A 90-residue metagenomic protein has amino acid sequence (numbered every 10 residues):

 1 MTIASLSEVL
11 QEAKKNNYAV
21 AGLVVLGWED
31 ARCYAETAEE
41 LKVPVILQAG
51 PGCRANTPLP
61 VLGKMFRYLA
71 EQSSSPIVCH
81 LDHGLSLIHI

Functional and structural regions predicted by a protein language model:
M1-V20: N-terminal amphipathic alpha-helix/helix-capping segment at the start of soluble metabolic enzymes
T2-I3, V24-W28: N-terminal basic/disordered segments at the start of proteins
L6-S7, W28-S74: Glycine-rich, positively charged N-terminal anion/phosphate-binding segment
A19-V24, V45-Q48, I77-H83: Hydrophobic faces of well-ordered beta-strands that scaffold small-molecule active sites in alpha/beta enzyme cores
R54, L85-S86: Glycine-/small-residue-rich active-site loops that bind phosphorylated ligands and cofactors
A70-S73, L81-L85: Generic hydrophobic/packing signal
I88-I90: Conserved small/polar residues in nucleotide/adenosyl-binding loops
